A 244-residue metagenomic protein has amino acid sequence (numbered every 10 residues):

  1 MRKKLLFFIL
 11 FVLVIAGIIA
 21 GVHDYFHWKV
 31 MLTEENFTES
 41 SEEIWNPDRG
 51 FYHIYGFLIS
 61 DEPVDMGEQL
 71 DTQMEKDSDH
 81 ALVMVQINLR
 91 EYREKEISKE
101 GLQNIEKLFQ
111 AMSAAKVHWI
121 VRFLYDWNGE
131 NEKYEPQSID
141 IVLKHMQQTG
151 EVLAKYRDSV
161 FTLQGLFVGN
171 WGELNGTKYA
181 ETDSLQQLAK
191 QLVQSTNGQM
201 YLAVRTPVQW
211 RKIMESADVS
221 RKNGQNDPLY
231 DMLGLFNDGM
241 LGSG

Functional and structural regions predicted by a protein language model:
M1-I15: N-terminal Sec-pathway targeting helices
L13-D24: Hydrophobic alpha-helical membrane-insertion segments, chiefly the h-region of N-terminal signal peptides
F26-L82, Q86: Boundary/entry segment of secreted carbohydrate-active catalytic domains
Q69-D126, D140-I141, T196, M200: Aromatic-lined substrate-binding rim segments of carbohydrate-active enzymes
N88-E100, G129-D140, G169-E181: The substrate-binding groove and active-site-proximal loops of carbohydrate-active enzymes, especially glycoside
G101-V117, E135-T162, D183-S195: An active-site-proximal structural segment forming one wall of the substrate-binding cleft that immediately precedes
I120-E130, T149-T182: Active-site groove signature of glycoside hydrolases
T162-E173, T177-G244: Catalytic-core regions of glycoside hydrolase
